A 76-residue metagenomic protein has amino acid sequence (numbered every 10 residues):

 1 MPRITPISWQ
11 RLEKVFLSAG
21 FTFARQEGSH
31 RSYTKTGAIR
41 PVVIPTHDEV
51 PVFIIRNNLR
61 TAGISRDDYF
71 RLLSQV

Functional and structural regions predicted by a protein language model:
M1-Q26: N-terminal first-folded block
P2, I44-P45: A generic secondary-structure micro-motif detector that highlights 1-2 residue hydrophobic/ambivalent hotspots embedded
I7, E49-V50: Residue-level recognition of alpha-helix initiation/capping sites
H30, H47: Histidine-centered active-site/metal-ligand motif
S32, V43: Conserved beta-strand positions that form and line the central face of beta-propeller blades
Y33-G37: Active-site beta-strand termini and strand-to-loop segments that position acidic
A38-V42: Short, charged/polar, Gly/Pro-enriched secondary-structure boundary elements
V50-V76: C-terminal structural segments of small proteins and small subunits
